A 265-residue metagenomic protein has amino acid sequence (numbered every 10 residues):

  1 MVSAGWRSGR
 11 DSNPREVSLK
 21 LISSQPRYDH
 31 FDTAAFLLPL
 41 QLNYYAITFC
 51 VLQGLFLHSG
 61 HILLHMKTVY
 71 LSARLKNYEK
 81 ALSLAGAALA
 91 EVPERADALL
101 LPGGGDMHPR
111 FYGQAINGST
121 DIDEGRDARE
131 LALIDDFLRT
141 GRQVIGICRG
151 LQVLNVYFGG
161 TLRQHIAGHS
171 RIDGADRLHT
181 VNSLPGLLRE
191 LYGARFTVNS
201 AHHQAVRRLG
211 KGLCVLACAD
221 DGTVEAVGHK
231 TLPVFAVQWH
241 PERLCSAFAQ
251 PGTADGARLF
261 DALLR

Functional and structural regions predicted by a protein language model:
M1-V2, S12, D29-T33, L38-L52 (+1 more regions): Short terminal hydrophobic/aromatic SLiMs and anchors at protein ends
L21, P26, L42: Cationic, low-complexity basic patches in intrinsically disordered or flexible, solvent-exposed regions
L42-I147, V156-Y157, R163, A167-L187 (+5 more regions): N-terminal beta1-alpha1 cap of cysteine-dependent amidohydrolase-like domains
G150: Conserved SAM-binding loop
F196: Acceptor-substrate binding/catalytic loop of class I
S200-H203: A glycine-rich beta-turn/hairpin centered on an aromatic-Pro dipeptide
P233-V237: Catalytic His-Asp charge-relay segment
